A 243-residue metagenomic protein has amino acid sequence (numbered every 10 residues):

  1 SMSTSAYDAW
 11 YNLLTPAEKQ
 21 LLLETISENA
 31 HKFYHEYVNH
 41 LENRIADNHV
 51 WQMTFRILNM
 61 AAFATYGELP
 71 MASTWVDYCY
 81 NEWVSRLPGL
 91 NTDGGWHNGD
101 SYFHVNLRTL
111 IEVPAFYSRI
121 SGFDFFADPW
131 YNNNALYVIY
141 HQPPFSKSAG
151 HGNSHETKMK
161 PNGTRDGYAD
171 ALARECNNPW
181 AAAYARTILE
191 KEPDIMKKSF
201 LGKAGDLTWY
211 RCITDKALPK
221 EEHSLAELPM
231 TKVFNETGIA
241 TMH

Functional and structural regions predicted by a protein language model:
S1-S148, H155: Aromatic-lined, polymer-binding surfaces characteristic of secreted/periplasmic polysaccharide-degrading enzymes
T65, V105-H243: Carbohydrate-active enzyme catalytic cores, enriched for enzymes that act on polyanionic acidic polysaccharides
